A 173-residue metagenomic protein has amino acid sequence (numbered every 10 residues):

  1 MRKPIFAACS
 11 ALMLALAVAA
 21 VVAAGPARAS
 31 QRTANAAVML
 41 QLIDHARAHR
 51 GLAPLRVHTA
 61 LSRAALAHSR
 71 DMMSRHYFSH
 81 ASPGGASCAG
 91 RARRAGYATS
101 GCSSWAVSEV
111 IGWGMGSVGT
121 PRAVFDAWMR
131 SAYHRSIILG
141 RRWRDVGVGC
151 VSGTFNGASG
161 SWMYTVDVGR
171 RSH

Functional and structural regions predicted by a protein language model:
M1-P4: Positively charged n-region of N-terminal signal peptides that target proteins for export
C9, G51, I138: Active-site-proximal flexible loops/turns
C9-A20: Bacterial N-terminal signal peptides
V21-A29: Sec/Tat signal peptide C-region and signal peptidase I cleavage site
A23, S74, M129-R130: Residues at helix-coil transition
S30-Y97, R141-G147, V151: Short, well-ordered surface patches within globular domains
C88-S172: A well-ordered secondary-structure block
